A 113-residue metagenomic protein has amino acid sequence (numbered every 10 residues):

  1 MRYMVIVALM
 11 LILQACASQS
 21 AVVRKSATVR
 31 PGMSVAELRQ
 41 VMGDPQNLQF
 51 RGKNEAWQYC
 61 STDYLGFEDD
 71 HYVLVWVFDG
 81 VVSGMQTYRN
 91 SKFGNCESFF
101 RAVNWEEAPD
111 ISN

Functional and structural regions predicted by a protein language model:
R2-V7: Sec-dependent signal peptide recognition, specifically the positively charged N-region followed immediately by
I12-A15: C-terminal motif of bacterial Sec signal peptides marking the signal peptidase cleavage site
A17-N113: Residues within mature, well-folded domains
